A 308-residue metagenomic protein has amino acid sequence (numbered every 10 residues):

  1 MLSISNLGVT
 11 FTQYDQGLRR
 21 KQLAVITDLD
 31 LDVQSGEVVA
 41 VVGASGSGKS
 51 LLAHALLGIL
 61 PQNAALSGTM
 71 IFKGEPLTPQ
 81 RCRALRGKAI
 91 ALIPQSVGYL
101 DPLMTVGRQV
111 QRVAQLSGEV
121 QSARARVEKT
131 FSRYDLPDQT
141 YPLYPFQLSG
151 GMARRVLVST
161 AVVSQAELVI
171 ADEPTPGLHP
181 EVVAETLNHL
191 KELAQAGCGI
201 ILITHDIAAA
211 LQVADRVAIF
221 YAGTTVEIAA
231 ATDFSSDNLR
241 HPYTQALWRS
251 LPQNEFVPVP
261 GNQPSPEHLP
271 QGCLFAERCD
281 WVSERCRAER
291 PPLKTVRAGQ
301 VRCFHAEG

Functional and structural regions predicted by a protein language model:
M1-S236: ABC transporter nucleotide-binding domains
I228-G308: Short catalytic/signature loops enriched in Gly
